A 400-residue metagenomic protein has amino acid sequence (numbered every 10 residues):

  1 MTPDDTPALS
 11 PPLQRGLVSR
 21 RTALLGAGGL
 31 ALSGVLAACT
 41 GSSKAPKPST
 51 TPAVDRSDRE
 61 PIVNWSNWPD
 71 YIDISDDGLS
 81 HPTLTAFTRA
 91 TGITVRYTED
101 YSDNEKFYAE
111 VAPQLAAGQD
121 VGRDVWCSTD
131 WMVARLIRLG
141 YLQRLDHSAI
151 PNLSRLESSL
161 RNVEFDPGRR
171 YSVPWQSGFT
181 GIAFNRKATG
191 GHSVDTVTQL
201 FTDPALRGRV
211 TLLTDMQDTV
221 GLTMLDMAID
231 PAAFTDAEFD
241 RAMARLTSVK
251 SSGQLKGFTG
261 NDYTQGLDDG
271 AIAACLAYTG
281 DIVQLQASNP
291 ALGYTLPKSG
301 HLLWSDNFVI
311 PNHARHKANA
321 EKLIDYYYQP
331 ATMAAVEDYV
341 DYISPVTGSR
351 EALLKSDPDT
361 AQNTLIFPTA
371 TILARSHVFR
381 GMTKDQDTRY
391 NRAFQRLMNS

Functional and structural regions predicted by a protein language model:
M1-V18, G29-G34: N-terminal secretory signal peptides
T40-K47: Bacterial lipoprotein signal-peptidase II cleavage site
P52-D130: Early extracytoplasmic/lumenal segment of secretory-pathway proteins
V54, Q119-S128, Q143-I182, R209: A structural signal for short loop-to-beta-strand junctions that line the ligand-binding cleft of periplasmic/secreted
V133, T211-D215, T219, T223 (+1 more regions): Ligand-binding pocket segment of bilobal, Venus flytrap-like solute-binding proteins
A277, Q286-Y339, N399-S400: Extracytoplasmic/periplasmic substrate-recognition and gating elements
P311-A374: Mature extracytoplasmic/periplasmic domains
A370-S400: Conserved C-terminal helix/tail region of periplasmic/extracytoplasmic solute-binding proteins
